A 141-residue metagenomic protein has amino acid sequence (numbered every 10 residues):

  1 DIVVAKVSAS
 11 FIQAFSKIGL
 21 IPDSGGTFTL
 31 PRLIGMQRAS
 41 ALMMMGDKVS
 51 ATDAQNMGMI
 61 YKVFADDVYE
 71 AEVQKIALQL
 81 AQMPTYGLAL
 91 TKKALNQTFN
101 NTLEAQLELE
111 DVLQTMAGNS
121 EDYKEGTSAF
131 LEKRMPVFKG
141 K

Functional and structural regions predicted by a protein language model:
D1-L88, N119-S120, E125-S128, R134: Crotonase-fold acyl-CoA enzyme core
K17-G19, T98-T102: Glycine- (often His-adjacent) and acidic-residue-rich active-site loop that binds/positions the CoA thioester
L42-M43, A94-T98, L113-G118: Helix-loop "lid/cap" segments that line or gate small-molecule binding pockets
V73, T102-Q106: Bacterial helix-turn-helix/winged-helix DNA-binding modules and their immediately adjacent linkers
F99, M135-K141: Short C-terminal tail/terminal secondary-structure segment of NAD(P)H-dependent dehydrogenase/reductase domains
